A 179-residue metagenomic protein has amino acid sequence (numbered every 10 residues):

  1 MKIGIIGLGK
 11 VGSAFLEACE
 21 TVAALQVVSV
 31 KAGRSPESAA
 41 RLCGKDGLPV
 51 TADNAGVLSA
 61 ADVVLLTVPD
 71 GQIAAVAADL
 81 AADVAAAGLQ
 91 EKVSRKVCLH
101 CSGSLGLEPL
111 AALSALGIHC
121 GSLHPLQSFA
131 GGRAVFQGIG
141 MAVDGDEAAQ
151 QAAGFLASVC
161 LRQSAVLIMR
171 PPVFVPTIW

Functional and structural regions predicted by a protein language model:
M1, L25-S29, A60-V64, S94-C98 (+1 more regions): Short active-site oxyanion
M1-G56: NAD(P)+-binding Rossmann beta1-loop-alpha1 motif at the extreme N-terminus of oxidoreductases
S13, A40, A74-A78, E108 (+1 more regions): Alpha-helical elements of the RecA-like P-loop NTPase motor core of helicases
V27, V50, C120, S164-L167: Hydrophobic beta-strand scaffold residues
G33-E37, G103-G106, Q127, E147: Short, polar loop motifs at secondary-structure junctions
S38-L42, L113-G117, A134-T177: Internal alpha-helical scaffold of NAD(P)-dependent oxidoreductase catalytic cores
D46-P49, D53-A134: Rossmann-like NAD(P)(H) cofactor-binding subdomain of soluble oxidoreductases
